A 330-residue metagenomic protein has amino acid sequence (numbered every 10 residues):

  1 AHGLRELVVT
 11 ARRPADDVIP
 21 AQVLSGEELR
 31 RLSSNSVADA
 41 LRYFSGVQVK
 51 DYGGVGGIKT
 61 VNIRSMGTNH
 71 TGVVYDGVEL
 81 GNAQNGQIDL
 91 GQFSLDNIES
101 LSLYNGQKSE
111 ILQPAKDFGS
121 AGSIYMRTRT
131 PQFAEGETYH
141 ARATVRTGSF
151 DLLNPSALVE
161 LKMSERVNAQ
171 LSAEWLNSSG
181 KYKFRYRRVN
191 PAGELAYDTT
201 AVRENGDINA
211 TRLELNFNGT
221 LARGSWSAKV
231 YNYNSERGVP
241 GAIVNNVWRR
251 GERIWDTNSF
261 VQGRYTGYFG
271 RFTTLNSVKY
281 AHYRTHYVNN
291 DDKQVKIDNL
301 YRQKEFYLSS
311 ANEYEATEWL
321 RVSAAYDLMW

Functional and structural regions predicted by a protein language model:
G3-L32: N-terminal periplasmic "start-of-domain" segments of outer-membrane beta-barrel proteins
A38, R42-N82: Extracytoplasmic beta-strand/coil segments of soluble accessory domains associated with Gram-negative outer-membrane
L95-R142: A beta-strand signature from Gram-negative outer-membrane beta-barrel systems, especially the internal plug domain
Y125, L158-R253: Periplasmic-side early beta-strands and strand-to-turn transitions of outer-membrane beta-barrels
T128-T130, V145-S149, W175-S179, L221-R223 (+4 more regions): Transmembrane beta-strands of outer-membrane beta-barrel pores
Y139-A143, A169-L171, W226-A228, T274-V278 (+1 more regions): Transmembrane beta-strands of outer-membrane beta-barrel proteins
A157-L161, L215-G219, V261-G267, L308-Y314: Residues on the lipid-exposed face of transmembrane beta-strands in outer-membrane beta-barrel proteins
E204-A210, R223-T274, Y280-E305: Flexible loop and strand-edge segments within Gram-negative outer membrane beta-barrel domains
